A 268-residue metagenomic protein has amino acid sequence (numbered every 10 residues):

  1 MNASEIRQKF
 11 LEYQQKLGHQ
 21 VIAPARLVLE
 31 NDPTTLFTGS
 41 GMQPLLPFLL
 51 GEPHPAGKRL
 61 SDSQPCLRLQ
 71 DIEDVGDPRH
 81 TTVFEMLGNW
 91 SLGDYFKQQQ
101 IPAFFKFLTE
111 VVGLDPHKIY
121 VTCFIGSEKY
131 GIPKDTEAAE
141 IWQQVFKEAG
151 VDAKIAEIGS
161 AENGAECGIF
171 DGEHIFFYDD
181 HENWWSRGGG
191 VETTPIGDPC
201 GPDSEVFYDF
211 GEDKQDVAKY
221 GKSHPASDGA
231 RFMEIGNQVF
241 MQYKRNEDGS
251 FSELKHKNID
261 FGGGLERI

Functional and structural regions predicted by a protein language model:
M1-I268: Structured aminoacyl-transfer and RNA-binding surfaces used for tRNA recognition/handling in the translation apparatus
